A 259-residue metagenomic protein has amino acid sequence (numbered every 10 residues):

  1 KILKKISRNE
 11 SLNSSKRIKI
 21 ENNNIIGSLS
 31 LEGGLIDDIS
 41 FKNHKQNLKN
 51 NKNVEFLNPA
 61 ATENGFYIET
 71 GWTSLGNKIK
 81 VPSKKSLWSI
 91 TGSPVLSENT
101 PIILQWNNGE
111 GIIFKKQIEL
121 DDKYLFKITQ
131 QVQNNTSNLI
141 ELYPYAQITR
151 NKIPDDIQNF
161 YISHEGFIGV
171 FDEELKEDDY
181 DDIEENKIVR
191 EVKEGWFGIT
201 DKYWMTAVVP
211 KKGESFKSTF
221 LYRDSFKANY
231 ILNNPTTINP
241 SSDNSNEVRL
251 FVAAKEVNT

Functional and structural regions predicted by a protein language model:
K1-S11: Acidic, low-complexity intrinsically disordered tails
E10-L12, R17, E21-T259: Soluble non-transmembrane domains of integral membrane proteins
